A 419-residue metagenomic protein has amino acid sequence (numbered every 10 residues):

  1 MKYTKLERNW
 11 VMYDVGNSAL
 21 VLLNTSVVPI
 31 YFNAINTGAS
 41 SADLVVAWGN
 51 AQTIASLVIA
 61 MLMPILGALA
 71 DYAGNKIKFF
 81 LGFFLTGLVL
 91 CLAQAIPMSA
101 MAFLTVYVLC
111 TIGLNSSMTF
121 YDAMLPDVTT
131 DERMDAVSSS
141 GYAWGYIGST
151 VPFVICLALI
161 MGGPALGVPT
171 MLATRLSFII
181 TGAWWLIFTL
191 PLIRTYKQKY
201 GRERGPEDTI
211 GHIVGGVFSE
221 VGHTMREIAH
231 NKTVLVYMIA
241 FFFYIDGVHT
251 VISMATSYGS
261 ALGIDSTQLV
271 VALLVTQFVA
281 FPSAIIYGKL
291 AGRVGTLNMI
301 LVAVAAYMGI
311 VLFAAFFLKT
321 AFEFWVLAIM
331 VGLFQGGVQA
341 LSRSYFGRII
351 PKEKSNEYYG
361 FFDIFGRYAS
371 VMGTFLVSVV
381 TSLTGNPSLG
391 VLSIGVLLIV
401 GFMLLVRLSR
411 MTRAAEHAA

Functional and structural regions predicted by a protein language model:
M1-E7, K197-M238: Juxtamembrane intracellular "pre-TM" segments in multi-pass secondary transporters
K2-S56, T233-A272: Helix-loop boundary and gating motifs at the non-cytosolic
A42, I160-A183, V379-L398: A membrane-interface helix-boundary motif in multi-pass transporters
M61-N75, P282-T296, T381: Helix-to-loop junctions at the C-terminal end of transmembrane segments in multipass secondary transporters
K78-L92, N298-F313: Structural signature of the two symmetry-related core transmembrane helices
L90, M101-S117, E323-G337: Hydrophobic core of transmembrane alpha-helices in multi-pass small-molecule transporters, especially MFS/SLC-type
S138-I160, D363-G373: Glycine-rich segments within core transmembrane alpha-helices of 12-TM secondary carriers
W184-T195, L392-A419: Multi-pass alpha-helical transporter architecture, strongest for 12-TM Major Facilitator/SLC carriers used
